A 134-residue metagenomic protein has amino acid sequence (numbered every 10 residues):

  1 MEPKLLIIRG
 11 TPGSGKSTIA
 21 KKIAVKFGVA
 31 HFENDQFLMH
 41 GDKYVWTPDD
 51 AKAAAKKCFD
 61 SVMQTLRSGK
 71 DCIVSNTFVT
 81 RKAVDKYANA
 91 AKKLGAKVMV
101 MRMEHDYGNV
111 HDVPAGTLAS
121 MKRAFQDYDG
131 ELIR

Functional and structural regions predicted by a protein language model:
M1-P3, T65-L66: Phosphate-binding P-loop
E2-R9, S14-S17, K22, K26 (+2 more regions): Conserved GTP-binding G-domain of TRAFAC-class P-loop NTPases and closely related GTPase folds
I8-T11, N34, V74-T77: Short His-Asn-centered micro-motif
T18-K70, E104-H111: Conserved substrate/cofactor phosphate-moiety recognition/catalytic segment in nucleotide-dependent phosphotransferases
G41, K82-A83, D129-L132: Solvent-exposed, flexible loop/coil residues
K52-R102: Glycine-rich phosphate-binding loop used to anchor ATP phosphates in small-molecule kinases, encompassing both
